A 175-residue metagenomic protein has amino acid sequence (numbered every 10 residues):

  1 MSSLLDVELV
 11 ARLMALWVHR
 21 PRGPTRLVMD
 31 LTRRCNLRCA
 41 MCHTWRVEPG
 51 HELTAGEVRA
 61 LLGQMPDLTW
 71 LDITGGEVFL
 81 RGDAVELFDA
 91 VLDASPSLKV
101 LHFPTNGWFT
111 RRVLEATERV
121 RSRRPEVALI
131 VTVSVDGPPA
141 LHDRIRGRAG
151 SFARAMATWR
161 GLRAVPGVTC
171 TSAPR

Functional and structural regions predicted by a protein language model:
S2-L129: Conserved alpha-helical substructure of the radical SAM core
V78, G107-R111, V133-R148: Conserved radical SAM core fold
A90, L141, R154-A157, T171: Residues within well-formed alpha-helices
V100-H102, P139-R144, C170-A173: Short acidic, glycine/Ser/Thr-rich loop/turn "cap" segments at secondary-structure junctions
H102-P104, I130-D136, A173-R175: Extended hydrophobic secondary-structure segments that form protein cores and membrane-embedded regions
G147-R163: Glycine-rich S-adenosyl-L-methionine
W159-R175: Conserved strand-turn element in the central/C-terminal portion of the radical SAM core barrel that lines
